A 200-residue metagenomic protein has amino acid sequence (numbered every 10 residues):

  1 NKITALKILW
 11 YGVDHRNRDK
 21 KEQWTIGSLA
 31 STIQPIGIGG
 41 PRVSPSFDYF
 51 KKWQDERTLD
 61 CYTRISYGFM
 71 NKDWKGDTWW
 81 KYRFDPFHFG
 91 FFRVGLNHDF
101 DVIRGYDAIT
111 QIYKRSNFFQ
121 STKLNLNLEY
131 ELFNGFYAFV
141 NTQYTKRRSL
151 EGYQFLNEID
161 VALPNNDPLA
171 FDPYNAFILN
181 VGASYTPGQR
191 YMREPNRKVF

Functional and structural regions predicted by a protein language model:
N1-G39, S46, A108-F200: Transmembrane beta-strand segments of outer-membrane beta-barrel domains in Gram-negative and organellar OMPs
D14, D19, D48, D55 (+9 more regions): Acidic-enriched, low-complexity/disordered segments with a strong bias for Aspartate over Glutamate
W24-P35, K51, E56-W80, V94 (+2 more regions): Transmembrane beta-strand segments that form the barrel wall of outer-membrane beta-barrel proteins
F50, R64-G68, G95-D99, Q143-R147 (+1 more regions): Outer-membrane beta-barrel pore domains and translocons
K51-D55, F84-H88, L132-N134, P187-Q189: Outer-membrane beta-barrel strand-turn architecture
W53, M70-Y113, S121-N125: Glycine- and small hydrophobic-enriched segments that form the cores of compact globular domains
D55, N71, V102, R148-L150 (+1 more regions): Residue-level signal for secondary-structure boundary sites
T58-D60, F89-F91, Y137, N141: Membrane-spanning beta-strand positions in outer-membrane beta-barrel proteins
